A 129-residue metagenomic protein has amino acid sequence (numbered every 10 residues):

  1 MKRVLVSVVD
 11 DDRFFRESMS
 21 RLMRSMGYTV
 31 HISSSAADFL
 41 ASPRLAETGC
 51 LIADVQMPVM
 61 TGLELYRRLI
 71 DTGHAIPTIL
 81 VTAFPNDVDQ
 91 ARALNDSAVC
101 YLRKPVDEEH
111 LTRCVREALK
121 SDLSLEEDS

Functional and structural regions predicted by a protein language model:
R13-H31: Two-component/phosphorelay signaling modules centered on CheY-like receiver
S34-S35, T61-L65: Acidic catalytic/metal-coordinating carboxylates
A46-I52: Active-site beta3 strand of CheY-like receiver
M57: Receiver (REC) domain active-site loop signature in two-component systems and cognate sites in sensor histidine kinases
E64, P85-C100: Alpha4 helix (beta4-alpha4-beta5 surface) of REC/receiver domains from two-component response regulators
V88, V106-R116, L123, E127: C-terminal output helix
